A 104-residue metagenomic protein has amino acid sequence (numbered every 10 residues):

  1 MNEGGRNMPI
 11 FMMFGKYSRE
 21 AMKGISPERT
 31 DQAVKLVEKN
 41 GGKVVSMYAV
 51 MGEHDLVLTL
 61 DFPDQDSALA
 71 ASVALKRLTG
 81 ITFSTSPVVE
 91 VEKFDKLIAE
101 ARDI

Functional and structural regions predicted by a protein language model:
N2-K39, K43, M51-H54, D95-I104: Short S/T/G/P-rich N-terminal loop/turn motif that feeds into the first structured element of a domain
M12, V57, S84: Conserved beta-strand segments that form the floor/walls of ligand-binding pockets within enzyme and binding domains
K16, T59-D61: Short hydrophobic/aromatic beta-strand micro-patches that form the beta-sheet surface supporting nucleotide- or nucleic
M22-I25, L60, S86: Pocket-edge positions in alpha/beta enzyme catalytic cores
G41-Y48, F83-T85: A short linear hydrophobic-aromatic micro-motif
M51, V89-E90: Conserved beta-strand edge residues that scaffold enzyme active sites
F62-V89: An amphipathic, aromatic/His-enriched active-site/gating alpha helix that lines ligand/cofactor pockets
